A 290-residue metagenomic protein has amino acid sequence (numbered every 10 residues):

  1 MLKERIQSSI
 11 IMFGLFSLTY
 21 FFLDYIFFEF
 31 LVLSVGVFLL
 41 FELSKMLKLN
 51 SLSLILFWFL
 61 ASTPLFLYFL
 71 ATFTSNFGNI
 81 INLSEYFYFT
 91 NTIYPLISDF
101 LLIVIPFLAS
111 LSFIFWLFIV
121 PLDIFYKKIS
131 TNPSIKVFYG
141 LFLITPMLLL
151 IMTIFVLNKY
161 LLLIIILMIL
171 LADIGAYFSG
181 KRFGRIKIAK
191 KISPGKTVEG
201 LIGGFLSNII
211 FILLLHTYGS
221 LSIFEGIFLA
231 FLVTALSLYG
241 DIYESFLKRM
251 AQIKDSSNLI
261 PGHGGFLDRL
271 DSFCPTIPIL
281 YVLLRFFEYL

Functional and structural regions predicted by a protein language model:
M1-G195, L201-L232: Membrane-embedded alpha-helical bundles of polytopic integral membrane proteins
S53, M250-S272: Interfacial loop-to-transmembrane junctions
L171-K181, L236-R249: Short helical (or helix-break) motifs at transmembrane helix termini and adjacent helical loops in multi-pass membrane
N208-I209, R269, T276, R285: Hydrophobic transmembrane alpha-helices of multi-pass small-molecule transporters
G219-I227, I253, N258, Y289-L290: Extracellular/periplasmic helix-loop-helix junctions in multi-pass membrane proteins
A235-I242, F266-C274: Hydrophobic transmembrane alpha-helical segments of multi-pass transport and channel proteins
K248, F273-L283: C-terminal transmembrane helix pair
V282-L290: Juxtamembrane boundary at the C-terminal end of a transmembrane helix
